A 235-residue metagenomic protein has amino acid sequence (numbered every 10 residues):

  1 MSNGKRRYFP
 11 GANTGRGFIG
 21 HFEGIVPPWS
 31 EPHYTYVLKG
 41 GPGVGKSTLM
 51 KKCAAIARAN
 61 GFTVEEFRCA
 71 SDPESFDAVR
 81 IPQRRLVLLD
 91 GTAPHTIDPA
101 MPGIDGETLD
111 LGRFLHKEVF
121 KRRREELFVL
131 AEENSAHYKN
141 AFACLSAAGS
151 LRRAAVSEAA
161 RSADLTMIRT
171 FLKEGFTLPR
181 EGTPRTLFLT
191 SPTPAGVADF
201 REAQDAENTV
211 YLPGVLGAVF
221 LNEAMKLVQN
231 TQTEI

Functional and structural regions predicted by a protein language model:
M1-N60, E65: N-terminal accessory targeting/assembly segments
M1-P27, S162-A203: N-terminal pre-Walker A segment at the start of P-loop NTPase domains
T14-G15, V64-C69, L187-T190, V215-L216: Short, flexible loop segments at the rims of nucleotide/cofactor-binding pockets, characterized by
Y36-A54, A195, A206-I235: Glycine-rich phosphate-binding P-loop
K39, A59-E74, K226, T233-I235: Short beta-strand-centered segment that lines the nucleotide-binding/catalytic pocket of NTP-utilizing
A55-A59, R80-R84, A100-G103, L227-T231: Short, surface-exposed basic-aromatic patches at helix termini and helix-loop junctions that form
V64-E66, G106-D110, T209, E234: Conserved beta-strand scaffold positions in the cores of enzyme catalytic domains, especially in NTP/NDP-utilizing
C69-T183: Replace "adjacent to P-loop NTPase cores in ATP/GTP-dependent enzymes" with "adjacent to NTP-binding cores
